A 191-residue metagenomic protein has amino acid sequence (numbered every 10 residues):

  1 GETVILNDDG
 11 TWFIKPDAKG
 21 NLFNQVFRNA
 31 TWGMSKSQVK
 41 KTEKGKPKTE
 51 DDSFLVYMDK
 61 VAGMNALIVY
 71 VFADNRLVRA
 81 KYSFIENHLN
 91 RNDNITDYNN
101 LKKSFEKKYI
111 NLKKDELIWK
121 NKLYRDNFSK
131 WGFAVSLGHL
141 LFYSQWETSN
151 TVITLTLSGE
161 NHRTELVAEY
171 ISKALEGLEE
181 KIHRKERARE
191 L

Functional and structural regions predicted by a protein language model:
G1-E2, V71-R79, T148-V152, E160-R163: Short, solvent-exposed coil/turn segments at beta-strand boundaries
G1-K19: Short, cationic interaction patches enriched in Lys/Arg with P/S/T/G and frequent prolines that mark the mature domain
V4, K44-T49, V69-V71: Short, exposed beta-strand/loop patches in secreted or surface proteins that constitute
N7, P16, K81, T156-L157: Short linear motifs in exposed loops
N7-D9, F27, G63-L67, N75-L77 (+1 more regions): Extracytoplasmic
D17-E50, N87-L191: Non-cytosolic coordination micro-motifs
V39, D51-D52, V56-K60: Acidic (E/D-rich), amphipathic helical modules within compact regulatory domains
V56-L101: Mid-chain, structured segments of secreted extracytoplasmic proteins
